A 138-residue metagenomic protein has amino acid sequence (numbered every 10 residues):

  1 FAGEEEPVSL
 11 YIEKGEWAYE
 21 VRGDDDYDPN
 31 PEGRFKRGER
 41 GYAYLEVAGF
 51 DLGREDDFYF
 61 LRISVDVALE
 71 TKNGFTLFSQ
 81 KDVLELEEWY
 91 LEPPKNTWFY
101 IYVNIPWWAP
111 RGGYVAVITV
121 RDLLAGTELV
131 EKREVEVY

Functional and structural regions predicted by a protein language model:
F1-Y138: Intrinsically disordered, low-complexity terminal regions enriched in Ser/Thr/Pro/Gly and charged residues
